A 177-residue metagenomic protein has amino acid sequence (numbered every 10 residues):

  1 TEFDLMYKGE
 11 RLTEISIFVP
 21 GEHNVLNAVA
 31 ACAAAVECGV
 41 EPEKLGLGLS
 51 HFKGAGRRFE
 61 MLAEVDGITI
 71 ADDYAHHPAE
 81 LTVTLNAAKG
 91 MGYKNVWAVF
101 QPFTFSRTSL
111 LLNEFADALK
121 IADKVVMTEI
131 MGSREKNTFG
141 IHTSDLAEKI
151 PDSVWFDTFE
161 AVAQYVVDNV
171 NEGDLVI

Functional and structural regions predicted by a protein language model:
T1-T13: Acidic-glycine-rich active-site phosphate/pyrophosphate-binding loop
E10, P20-H23, A30-I177: ATP-dependent carboxylate-amine ligase
I15-F18: Beta-strand/loop nucleic-acid-binding surfaces
